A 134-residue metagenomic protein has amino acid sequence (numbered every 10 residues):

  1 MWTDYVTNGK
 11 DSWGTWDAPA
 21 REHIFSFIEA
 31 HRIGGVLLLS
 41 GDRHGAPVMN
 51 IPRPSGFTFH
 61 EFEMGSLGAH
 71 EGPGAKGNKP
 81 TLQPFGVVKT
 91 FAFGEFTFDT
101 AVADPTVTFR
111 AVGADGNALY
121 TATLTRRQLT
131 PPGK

Functional and structural regions predicted by a protein language model:
M1-K134: Long, structured stretches of catalytic cores involved in phosphate-ester chemistry, encompassing
